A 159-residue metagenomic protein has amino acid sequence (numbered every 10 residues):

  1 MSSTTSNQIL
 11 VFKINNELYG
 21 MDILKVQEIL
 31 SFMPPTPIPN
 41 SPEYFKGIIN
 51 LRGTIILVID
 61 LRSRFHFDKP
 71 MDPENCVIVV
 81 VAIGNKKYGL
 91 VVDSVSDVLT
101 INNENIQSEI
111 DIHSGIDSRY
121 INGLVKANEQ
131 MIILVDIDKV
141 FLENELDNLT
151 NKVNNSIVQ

Functional and structural regions predicted by a protein language model:
M1-Q159: An acidic, low-aromatic, low-complexity terminal/linker signal
